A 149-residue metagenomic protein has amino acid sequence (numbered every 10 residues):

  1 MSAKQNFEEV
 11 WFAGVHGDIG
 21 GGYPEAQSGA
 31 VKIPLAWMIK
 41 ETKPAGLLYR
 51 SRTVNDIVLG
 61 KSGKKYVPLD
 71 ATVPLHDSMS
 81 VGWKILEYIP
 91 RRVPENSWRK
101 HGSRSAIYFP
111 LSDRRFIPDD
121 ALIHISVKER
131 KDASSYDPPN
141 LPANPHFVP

Functional and structural regions predicted by a protein language model:
M1-P149: Active-site- or binding-pocket-proximal scaffold segments within functional domains
